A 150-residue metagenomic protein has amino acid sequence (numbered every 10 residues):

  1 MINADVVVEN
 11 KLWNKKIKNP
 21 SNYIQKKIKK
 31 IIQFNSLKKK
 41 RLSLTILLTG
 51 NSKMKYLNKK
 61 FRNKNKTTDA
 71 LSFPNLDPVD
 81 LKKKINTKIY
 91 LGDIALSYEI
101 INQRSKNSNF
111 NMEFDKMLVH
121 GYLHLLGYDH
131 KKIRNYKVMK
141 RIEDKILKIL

Functional and structural regions predicted by a protein language model:
M1-D115, Y122-L150: An acidic/histidine-cluster motif and surrounding catalytic segment that typifies divalent-metal-assisted enzyme active
